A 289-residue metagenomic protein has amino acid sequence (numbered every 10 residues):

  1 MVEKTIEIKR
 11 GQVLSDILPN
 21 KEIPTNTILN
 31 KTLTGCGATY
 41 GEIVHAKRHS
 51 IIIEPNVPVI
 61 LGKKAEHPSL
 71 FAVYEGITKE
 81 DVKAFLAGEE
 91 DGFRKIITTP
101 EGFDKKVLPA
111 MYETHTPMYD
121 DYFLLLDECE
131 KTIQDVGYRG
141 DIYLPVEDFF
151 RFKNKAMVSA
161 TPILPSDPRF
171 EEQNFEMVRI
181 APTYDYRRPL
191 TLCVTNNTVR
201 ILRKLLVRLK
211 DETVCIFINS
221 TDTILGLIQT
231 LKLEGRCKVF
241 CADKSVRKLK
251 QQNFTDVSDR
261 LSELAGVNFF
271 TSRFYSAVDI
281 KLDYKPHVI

Functional and structural regions predicted by a protein language model:
V2-P24: Pre-Walker A adenine-sensing motif
I23-K47, E54-P55: Glycine-rich P-loop/Walker A and Walker A-like loops and their local beta1-loop-alpha1 context in P-loop NTPases
G35-V44, V59-I60, A84-L86, E101-T116 (+3 more regions): SF2 helicase motor core recognition
H49-K63, I97, K204-L231: Conserved strand-helix element at the start of the C-terminal RecA-like helicase core
S69-Y112, K250-R260: Inter-Walker segment of RecA-like/P-loop motor cores
P100-F103, M111-F149, N154, V288: SF2 helicase catalytic motif II
T161-R208: Interdomain hinge/linker at the junction between the two RecA-like core domains of SF2 helicases
D211-I289: Conserved helicase/translocase motor-coupling segment
